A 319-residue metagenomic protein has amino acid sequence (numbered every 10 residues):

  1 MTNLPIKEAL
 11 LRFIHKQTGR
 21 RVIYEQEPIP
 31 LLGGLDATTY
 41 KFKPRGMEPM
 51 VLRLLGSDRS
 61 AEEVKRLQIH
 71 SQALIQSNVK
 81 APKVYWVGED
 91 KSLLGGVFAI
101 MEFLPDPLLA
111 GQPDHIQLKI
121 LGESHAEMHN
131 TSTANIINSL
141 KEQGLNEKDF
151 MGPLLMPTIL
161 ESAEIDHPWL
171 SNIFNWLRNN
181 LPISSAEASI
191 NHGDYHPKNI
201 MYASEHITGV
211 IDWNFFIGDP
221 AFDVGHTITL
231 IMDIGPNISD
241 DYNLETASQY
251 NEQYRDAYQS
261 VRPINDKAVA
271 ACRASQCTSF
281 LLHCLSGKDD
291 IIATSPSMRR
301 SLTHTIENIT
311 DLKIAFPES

Functional and structural regions predicted by a protein language model:
P5-V22, T131-G193, A203-S204, T305-N308 (+1 more regions): An alpha-helical support segment within catalytic cores of ATP-dependent transferases
T18, N78, G88, P107 (+7 more regions): A general structural signal marking secondary-structure boundaries and capping sites
V22-I29: Conserved N-terminal boundary motif of the eukaryotic protein kinase catalytic domain
I29-L145, E161-P168, S185: ATP-binding pocket architecture of kinase catalytic cores
L32-K43, V51-L52, R178-F222: Active-site acidic catalytic loop and adjacent metal/ATP-binding pocket of ATP-dependent phosphoryl transfer enzymes
R53-L54, W86, I190-G193, I211-D212 (+2 more regions): Short beta-strand segments
V224-R262, Q276-A293: Active-site activation/catalytic loop segments of kinase-like enzymes and analogous catalytic loops in related
K267-A268, S279-S319: Helical subdomain adjoining the active site within ATP-dependent kinase catalytic cores
